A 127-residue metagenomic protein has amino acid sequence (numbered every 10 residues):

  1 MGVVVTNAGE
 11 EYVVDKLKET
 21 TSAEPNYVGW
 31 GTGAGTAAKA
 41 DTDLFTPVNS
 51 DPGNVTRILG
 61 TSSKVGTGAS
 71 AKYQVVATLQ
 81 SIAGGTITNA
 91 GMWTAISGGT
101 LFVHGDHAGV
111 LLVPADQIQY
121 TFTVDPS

Functional and structural regions predicted by a protein language model:
M1-N89, T94-S127: Small cysteine-rich, disulfide-bonded extracellular modules of the LU/uPAR three-finger superfamily and closely related
